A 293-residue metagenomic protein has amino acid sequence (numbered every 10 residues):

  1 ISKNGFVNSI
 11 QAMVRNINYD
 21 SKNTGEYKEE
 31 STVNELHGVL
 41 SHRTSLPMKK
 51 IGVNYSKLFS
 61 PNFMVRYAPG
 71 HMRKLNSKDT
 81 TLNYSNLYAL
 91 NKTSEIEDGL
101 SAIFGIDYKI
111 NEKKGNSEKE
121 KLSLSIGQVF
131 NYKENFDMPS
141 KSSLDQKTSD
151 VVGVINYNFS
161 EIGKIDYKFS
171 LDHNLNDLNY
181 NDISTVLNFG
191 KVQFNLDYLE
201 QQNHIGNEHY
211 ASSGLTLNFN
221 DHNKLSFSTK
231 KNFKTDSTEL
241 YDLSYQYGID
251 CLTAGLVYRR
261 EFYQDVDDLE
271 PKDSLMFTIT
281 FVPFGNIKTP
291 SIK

Functional and structural regions predicted by a protein language model:
I1-K293: Outer-membrane beta-barrel translocator/pore domains, especially the C-terminal barrels of Gram-negative outer-membrane
